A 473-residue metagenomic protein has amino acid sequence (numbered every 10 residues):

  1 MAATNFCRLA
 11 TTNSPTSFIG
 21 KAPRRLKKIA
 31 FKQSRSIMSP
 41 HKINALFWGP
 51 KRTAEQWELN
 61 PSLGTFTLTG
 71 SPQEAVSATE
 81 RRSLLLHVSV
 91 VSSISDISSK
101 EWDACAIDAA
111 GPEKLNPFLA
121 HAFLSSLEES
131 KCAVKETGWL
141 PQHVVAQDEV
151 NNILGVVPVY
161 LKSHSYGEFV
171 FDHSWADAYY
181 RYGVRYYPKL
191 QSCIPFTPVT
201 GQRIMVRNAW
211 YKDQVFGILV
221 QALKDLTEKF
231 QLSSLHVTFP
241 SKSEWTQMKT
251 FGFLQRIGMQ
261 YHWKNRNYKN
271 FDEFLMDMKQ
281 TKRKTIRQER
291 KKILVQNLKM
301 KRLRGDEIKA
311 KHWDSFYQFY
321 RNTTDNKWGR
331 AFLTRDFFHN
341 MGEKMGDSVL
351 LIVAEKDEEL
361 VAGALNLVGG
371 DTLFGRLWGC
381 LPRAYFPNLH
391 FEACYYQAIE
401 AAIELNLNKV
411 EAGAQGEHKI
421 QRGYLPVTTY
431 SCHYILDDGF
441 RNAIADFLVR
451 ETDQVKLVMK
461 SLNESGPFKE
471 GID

Functional and structural regions predicted by a protein language model:
A2-D473: N-acyltransferase acceptor-side catalytic subdomain
